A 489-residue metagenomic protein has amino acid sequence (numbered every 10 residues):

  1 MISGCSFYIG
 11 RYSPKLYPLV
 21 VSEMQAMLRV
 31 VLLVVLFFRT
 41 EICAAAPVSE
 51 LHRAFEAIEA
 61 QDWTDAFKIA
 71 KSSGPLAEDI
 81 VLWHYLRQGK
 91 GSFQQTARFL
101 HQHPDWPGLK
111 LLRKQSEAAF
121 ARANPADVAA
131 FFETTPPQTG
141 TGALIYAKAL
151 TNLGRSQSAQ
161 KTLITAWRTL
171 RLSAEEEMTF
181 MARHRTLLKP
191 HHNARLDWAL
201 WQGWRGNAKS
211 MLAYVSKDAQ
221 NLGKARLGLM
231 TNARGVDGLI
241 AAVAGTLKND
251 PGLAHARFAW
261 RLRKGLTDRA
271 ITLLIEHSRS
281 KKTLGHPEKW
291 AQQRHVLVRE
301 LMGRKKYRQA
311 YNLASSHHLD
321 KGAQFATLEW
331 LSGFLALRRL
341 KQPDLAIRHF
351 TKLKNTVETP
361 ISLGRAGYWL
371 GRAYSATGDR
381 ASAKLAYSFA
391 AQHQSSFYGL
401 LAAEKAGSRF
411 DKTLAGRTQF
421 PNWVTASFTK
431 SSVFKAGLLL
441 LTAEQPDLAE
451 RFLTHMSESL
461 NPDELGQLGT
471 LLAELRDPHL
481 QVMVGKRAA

Functional and structural regions predicted by a protein language model:
G4-I9, S13-K15: Targeting/processing segments of secretory and organellar proteins
G10, P18-V20, L36: Short, low-complexity, intrinsically disordered N-terminal modules that encode targeting/processing signals
P14, M24-M27, E41-A489: Cell-wall glycan-active module
V20-E23, V31: Acidic, Ala/Val/Gly-enriched low-complexity intrinsically disordered segments
R29-R39: Bacterial N-terminal signal peptides
